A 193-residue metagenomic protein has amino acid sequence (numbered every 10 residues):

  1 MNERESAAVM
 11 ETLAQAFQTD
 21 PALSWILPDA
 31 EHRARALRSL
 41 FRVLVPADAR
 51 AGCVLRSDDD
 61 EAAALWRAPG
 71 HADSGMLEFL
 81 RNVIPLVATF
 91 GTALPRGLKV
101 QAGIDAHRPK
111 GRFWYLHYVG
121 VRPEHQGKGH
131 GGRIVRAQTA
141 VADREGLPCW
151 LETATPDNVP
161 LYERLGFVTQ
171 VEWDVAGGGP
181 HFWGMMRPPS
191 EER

Functional and structural regions predicted by a protein language model:
M1-E11, Q15, T19: A short beta-loop-alpha structural element at the N-terminal edge of CoA-dependent acyl/N-acetyltransferase catalytic
A30-C53: Active-site rim helix/loop that mediates acceptor-substrate recognition in acyltransferases
P46-W66, G120: Conserved beta-hairpin
A63-G120, Q126, A176-P180: Conserved acyl-donor/pantetheine-binding loop and adjacent beta-alpha core of acyl/acetyltransferases and related
R112-W114, V141-A154: Conserved GNAT acetyl-CoA-binding A-motif
G127-A140, R164: Conserved acetyl-CoA-binding loop-helix of GNAT-fold acetyltransferases
G132, R144-G146, T155-E172, G178-G179: Conserved active-site alpha-helix within GNAT-family acetyltransferase domains
L147, L151-P156, V175-R193: C-terminal "cap" of GNAT-fold acetyltransferases
